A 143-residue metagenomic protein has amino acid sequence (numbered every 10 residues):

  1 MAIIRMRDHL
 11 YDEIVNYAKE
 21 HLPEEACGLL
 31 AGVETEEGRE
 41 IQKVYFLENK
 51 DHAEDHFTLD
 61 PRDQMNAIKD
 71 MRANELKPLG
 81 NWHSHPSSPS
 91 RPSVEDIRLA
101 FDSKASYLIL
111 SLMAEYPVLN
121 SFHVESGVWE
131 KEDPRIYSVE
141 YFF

Functional and structural regions predicted by a protein language model:
M1-P78, S87-F143: Conserved beta-strand-loop surface patch within small alpha/beta domains used for substrate/adaptor or ligand engagement
S84: Short, well-ordered beta-to-alpha junction loops that form the rim of enzyme active sites and present histidine/acidic
